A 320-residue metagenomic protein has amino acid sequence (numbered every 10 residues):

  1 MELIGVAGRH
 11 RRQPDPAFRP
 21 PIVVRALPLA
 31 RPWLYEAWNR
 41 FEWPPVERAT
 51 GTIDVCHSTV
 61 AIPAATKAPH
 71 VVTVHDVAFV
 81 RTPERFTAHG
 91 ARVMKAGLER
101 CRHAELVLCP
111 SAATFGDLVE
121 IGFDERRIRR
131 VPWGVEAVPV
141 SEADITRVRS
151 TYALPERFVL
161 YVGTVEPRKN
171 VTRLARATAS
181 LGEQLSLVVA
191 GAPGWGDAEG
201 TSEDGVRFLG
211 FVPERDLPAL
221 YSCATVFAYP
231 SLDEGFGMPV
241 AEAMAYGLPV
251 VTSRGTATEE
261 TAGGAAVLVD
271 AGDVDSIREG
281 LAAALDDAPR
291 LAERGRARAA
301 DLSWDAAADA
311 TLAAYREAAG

Functional and structural regions predicted by a protein language model:
M1-G320: Carbohydrate transferase catalytic cores enriched for Leloir-type hexosyltransferases
